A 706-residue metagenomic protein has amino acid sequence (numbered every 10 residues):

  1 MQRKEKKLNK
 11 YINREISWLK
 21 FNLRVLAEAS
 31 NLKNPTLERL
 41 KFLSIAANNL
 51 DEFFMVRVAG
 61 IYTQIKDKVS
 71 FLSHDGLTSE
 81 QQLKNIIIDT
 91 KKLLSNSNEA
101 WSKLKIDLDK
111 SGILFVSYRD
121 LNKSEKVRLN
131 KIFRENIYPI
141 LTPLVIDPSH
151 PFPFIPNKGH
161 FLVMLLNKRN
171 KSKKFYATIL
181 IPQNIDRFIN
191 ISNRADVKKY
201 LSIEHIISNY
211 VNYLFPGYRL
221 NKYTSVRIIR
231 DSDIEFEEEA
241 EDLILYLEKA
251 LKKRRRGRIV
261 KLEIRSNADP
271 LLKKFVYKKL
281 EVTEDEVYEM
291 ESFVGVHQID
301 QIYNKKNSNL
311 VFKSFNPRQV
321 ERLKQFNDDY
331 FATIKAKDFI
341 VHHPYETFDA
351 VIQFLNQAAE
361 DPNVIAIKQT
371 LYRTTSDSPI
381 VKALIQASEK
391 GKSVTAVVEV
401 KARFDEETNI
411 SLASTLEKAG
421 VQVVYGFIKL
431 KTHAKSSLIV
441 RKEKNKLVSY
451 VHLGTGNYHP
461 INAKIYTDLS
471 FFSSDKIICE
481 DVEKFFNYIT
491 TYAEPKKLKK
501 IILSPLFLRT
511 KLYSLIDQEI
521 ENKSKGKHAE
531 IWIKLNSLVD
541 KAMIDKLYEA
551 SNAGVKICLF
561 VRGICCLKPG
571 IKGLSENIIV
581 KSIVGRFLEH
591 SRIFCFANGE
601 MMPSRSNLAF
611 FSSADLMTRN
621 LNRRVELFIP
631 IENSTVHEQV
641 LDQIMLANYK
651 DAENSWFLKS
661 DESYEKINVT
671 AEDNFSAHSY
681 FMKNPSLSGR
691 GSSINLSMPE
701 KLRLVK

Functional and structural regions predicted by a protein language model:
M1-I531, E549-A553, C565-K706: N-terminal localization/anchoring segments of enzymes in phospholipid and broader phosphate metabolism
K541-Y548: Glycine/threonine-rich ATP-lid/beta-loop region of ATP-binding domains
K556-F560: Hydrophobic alpha/beta core scaffold segments
